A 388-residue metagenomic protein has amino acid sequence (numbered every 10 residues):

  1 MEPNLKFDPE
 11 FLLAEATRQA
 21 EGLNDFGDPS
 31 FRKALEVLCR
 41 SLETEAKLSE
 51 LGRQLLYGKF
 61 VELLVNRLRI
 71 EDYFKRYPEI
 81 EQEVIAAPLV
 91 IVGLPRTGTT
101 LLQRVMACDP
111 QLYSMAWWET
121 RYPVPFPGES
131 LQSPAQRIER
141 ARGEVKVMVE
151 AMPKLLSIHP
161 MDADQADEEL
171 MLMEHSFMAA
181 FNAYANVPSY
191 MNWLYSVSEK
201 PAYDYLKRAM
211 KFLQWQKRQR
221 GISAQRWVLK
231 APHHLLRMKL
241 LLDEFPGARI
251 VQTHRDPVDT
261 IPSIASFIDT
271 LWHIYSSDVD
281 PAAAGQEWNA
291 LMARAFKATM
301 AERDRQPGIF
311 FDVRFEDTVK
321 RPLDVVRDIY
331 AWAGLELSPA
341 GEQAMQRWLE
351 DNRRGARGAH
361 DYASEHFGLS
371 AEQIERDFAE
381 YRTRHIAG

Functional and structural regions predicted by a protein language model:
M1-D72, N186-Y203, Q214-G221, I264-D312 (+1 more regions): PAPS-dependent sulfotransferases, especially Golgi type II membrane carbohydrate sulfotransferases
D72-Q82: Pre-Walker A adenine-sensing motif
A86-L89: Pre-Walker A (Motif I) flank of P-loop NTPase domains
I91-D109: Glycine-rich phosphate-binding P-loop
V92-L94, V228-P232, F315: Short His-Asn-centered micro-motif
C108-W118: Post-Walker A helix-loop "phosphate-sensing" segment adjacent to the P-loop in P-loop NTPases
R121-W227: PAPS-dependent sulfation machinery
L240-S266: Conserved phosphate-donor/acceptor-positioning beta-strand/loop module used by diverse small-molecule
